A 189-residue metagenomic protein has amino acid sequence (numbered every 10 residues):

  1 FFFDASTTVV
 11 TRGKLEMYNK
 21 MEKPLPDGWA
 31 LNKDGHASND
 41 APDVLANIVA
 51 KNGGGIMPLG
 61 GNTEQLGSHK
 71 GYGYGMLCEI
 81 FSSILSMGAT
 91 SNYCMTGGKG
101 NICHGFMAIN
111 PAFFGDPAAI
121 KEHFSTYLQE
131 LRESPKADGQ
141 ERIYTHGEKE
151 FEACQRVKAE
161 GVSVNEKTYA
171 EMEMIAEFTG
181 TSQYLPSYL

Functional and structural regions predicted by a protein language model:
F1-F2, G28-A30, H36-A37, I56-M57 (+4 more regions): Structural motif
F1-V49: Phosphate/diphosphate-binding glycine-rich loops and adjacent basic-rich segments that engage nucleotide
T7-V10, T63, P111-F113: Glycine-rich beta-alpha junction loops
R12-M17, P42-V44, G61-E64, A89-C94: Glycine-rich, charged/polar anion/phosphate-binding loops that engage phosphate groups from diverse ligands
K14-E16, H69-G71, P117-I120: Short conserved micro-motifs at the rims of enzyme active sites and ligand-binding pockets
G35-I56, K70-Y74, Y93-H104: A glycine-rich, aromatic-flanked flexible loop/lid motif
L59, T63-C78: Conserved phosphate/anionic-ligand binding catalytic regions in large, soluble enzymes, centered on
I80, L85-M87, Y93-L189: Catalytic-core signal marking the mid-to-C-terminal active-site face
